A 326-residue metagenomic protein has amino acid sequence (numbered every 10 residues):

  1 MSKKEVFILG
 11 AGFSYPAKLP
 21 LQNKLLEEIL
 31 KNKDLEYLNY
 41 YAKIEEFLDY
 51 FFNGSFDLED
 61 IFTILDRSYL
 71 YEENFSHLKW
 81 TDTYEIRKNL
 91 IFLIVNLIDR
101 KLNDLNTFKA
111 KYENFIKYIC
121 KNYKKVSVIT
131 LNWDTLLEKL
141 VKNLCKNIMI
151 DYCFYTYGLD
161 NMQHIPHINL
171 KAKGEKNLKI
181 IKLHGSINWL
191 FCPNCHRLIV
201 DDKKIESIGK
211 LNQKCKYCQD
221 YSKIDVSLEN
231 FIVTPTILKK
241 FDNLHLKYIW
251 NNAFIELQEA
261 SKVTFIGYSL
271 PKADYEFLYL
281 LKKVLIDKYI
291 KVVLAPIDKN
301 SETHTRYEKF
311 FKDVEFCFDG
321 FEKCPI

Functional and structural regions predicted by a protein language model:
S2-K262, Y268-Y279, L285-I326: Conserved catalytic-core helix/loop/strand module for nucleotide-ribose chemistry
